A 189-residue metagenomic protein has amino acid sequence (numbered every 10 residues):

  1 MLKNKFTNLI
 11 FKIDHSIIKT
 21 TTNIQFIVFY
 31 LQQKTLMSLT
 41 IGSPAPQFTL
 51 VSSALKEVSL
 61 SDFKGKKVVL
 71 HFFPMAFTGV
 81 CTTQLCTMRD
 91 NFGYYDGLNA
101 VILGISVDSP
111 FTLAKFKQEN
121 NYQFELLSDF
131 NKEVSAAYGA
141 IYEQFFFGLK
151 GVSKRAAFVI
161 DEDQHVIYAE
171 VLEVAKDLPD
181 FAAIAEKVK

Functional and structural regions predicted by a protein language model:
N4, I10-F11, K19: Short linear motifs centered on Gly/Pro in flexible linkers and helix caps
K5-T7, I41-G42: Generic early N-terminus positional signal peaking at residue ~5-7
F6, F26, Q33: Cationic, low-complexity basic patches in intrinsically disordered or flexible, solvent-exposed regions
L9, H15-S16, Y30-L31: Short hydrophobic targeting helices and cationic amphipathic motifs that mediate membrane/organellar targeting
I10, N23-Q25, F48, I160: Compositionally biased non-globular segments, especially hydrophobic aliphatic-rich helices of signal peptides
H15, T20-I27: Positively charged N-terminal leader segments that act as targeting/secretion signals
L31, T35-K189: Chalcogenol-based redox active-site neighborhoods
